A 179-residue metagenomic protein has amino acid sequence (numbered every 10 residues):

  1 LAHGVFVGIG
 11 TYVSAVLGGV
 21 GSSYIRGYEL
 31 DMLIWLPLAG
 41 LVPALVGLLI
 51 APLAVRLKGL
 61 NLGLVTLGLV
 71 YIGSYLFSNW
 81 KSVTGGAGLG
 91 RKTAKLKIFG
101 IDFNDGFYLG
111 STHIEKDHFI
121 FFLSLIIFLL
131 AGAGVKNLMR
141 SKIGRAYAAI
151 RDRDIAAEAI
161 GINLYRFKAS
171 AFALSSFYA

Functional and structural regions predicted by a protein language model:
L1-A179: Transmembrane alpha-helices and adjacent helix-loop boundaries
